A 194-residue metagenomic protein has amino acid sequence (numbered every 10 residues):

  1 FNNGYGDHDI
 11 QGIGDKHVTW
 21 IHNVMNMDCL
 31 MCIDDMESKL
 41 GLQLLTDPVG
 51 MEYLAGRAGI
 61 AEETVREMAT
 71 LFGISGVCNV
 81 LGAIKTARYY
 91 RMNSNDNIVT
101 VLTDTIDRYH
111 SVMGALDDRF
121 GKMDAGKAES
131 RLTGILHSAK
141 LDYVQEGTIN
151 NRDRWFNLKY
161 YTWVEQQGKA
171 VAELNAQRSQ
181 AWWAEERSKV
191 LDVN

Functional and structural regions predicted by a protein language model:
F1-L71, V112-N194: Active-site/ligand-binding loops adjacent to catalytic centers
I33, V101-T103: Generic beta-strand/beta-sheet core signal
L71-N79: Phosphate/oxyanion-binding active-site loops and adjacent basic polyanion-contact surfaces
N79-A87: Buried hydrophobic packing segments
R88-N95: Non-catalytic interaction/regulatory modules that flank or connect domains
S94, H110-M113: C-terminal helical "lid" subdomain and adjoining coupling/linker elements of P-loop NTPases
